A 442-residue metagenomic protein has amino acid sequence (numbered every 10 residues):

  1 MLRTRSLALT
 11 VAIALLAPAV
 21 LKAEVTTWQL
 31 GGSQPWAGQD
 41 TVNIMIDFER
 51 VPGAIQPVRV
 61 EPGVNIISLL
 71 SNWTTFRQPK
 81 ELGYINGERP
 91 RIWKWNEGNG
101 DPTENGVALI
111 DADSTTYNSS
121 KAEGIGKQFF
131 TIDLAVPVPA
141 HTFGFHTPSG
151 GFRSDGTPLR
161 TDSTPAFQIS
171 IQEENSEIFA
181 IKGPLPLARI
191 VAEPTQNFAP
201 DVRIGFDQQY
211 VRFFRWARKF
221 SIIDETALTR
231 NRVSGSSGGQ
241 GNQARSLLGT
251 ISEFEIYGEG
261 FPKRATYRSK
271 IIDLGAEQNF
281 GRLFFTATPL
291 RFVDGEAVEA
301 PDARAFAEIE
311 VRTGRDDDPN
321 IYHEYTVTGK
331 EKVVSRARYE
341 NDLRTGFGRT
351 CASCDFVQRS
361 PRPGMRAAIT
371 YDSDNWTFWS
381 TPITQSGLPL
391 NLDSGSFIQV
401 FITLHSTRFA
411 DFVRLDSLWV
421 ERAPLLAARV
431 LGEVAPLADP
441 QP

Functional and structural regions predicted by a protein language model:
M1-L9: Bacterial N-terminal signal peptides that target proteins for export
A8-P18: Bacterial N-terminal signal peptides
K22-P442: Beta-strand-rich ligand- or partner-binding modules with a strong bias toward extracellular/periplasmic carbohydrate
